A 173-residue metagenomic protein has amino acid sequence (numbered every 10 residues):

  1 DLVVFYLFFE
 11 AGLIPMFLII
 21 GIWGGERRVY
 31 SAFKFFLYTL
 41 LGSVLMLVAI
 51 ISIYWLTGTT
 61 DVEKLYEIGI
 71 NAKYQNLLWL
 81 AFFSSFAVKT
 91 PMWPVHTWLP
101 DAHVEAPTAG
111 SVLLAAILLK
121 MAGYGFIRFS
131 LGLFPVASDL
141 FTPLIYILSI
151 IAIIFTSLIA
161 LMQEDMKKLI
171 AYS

Functional and structural regions predicted by a protein language model:
L2-F5, I14-S173: Hydrophobic transmembrane alpha-helices and their helix-loop junctions in integral membrane proteins
E10: Short phosphate-coordinating micro-motif centered on Lys-Gly-acidic
